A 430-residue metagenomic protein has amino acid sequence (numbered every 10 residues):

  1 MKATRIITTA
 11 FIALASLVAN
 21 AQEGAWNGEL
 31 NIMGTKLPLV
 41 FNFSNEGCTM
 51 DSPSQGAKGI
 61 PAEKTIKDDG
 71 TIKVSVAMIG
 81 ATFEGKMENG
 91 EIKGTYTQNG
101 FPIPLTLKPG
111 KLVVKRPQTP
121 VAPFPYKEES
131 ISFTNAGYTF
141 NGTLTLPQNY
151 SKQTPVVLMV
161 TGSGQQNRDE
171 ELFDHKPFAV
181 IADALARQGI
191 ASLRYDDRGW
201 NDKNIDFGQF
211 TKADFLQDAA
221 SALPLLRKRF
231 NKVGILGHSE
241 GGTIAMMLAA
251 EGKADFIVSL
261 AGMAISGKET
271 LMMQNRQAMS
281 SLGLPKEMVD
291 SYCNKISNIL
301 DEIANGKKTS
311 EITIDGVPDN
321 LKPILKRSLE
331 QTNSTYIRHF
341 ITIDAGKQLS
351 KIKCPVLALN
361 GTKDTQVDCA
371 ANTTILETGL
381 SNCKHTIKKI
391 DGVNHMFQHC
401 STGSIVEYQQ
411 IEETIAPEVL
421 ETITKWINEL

Functional and structural regions predicted by a protein language model:
Q22-M87, K93-I103, Q118: Central antiparallel beta-sheet cores of small beta-barrel/beta-sandwich binding domains
L112-K152: N-terminal cap/lid segment of alpha/beta-hydrolase-fold proteins
Q153-G162: Short beta-strand element of the alpha/beta-hydrolase
V180-D202: Conserved alpha/beta-hydrolase
G208-K228: Alpha/beta-hydrolase active-site loop
L260-K351: Accessory cap/linker subdomain of secreted extracellular hydrolases
I352, A358-N360, D364: Short beta-strand/loop motif that positions the catalytic acidic residue of the alpha/beta-hydrolase fold
C354, D368-T378: Short alpha-helix in the alpha/beta-hydrolase fold that links the catalytic acid
